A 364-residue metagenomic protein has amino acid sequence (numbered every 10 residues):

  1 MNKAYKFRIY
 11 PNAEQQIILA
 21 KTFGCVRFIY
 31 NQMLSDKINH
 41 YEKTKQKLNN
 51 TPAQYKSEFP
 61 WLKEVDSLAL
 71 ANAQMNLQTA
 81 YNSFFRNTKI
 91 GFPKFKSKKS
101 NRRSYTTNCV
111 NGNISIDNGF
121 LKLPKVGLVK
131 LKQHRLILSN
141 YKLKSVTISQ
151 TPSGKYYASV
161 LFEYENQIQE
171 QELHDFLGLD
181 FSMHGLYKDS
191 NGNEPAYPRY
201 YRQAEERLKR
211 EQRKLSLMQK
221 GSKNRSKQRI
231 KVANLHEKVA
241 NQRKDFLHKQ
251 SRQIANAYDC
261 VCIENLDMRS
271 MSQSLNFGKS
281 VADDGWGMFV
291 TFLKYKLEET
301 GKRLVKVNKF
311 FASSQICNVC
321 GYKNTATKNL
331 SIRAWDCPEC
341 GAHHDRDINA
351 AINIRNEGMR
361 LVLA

Functional and structural regions predicted by a protein language model:
M1-A364: Nucleic-acid substrate recognition interfaces
